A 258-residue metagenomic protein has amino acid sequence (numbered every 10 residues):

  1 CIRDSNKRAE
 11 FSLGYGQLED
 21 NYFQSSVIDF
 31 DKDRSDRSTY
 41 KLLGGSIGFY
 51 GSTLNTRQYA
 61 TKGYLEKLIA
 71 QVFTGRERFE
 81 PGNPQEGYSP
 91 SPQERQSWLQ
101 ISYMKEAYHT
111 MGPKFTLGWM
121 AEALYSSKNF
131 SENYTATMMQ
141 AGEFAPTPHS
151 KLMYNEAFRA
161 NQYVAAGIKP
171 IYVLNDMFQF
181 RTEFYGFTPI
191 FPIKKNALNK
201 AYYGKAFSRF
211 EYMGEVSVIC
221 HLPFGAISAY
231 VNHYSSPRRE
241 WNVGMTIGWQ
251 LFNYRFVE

Functional and structural regions predicted by a protein language model:
R3-Q58, Q140-P146, E156-V164, L174 (+2 more regions): Gram-negative/organellar outer-membrane beta-barrel architecture
S12, N21-F30, A60-K62, R78-Q85 (+3 more regions): Outer-membrane beta-barrel translocator domains and adjoining extracellular loop/strand segments of Gram-negative
I28-D36, N83-Q93, K151-E156, N199-G204 (+1 more regions): Extracellular loop and loop/strand-boundary signature of outer-membrane beta-barrel proteins
G45-Y50, L54-N175, F180-F187: C-terminal outer-membrane beta-barrel translocator/porin domains of Gram-negative envelope proteins and their
M111, A206, H233-P237: Short proline/glycine-enriched turn/loop segments at secondary-structure junctions
G112, C220-F224: A generic beta-sheet turn/junction motif
I168, V218, A229: Hydrophobic, well-ordered secondary-structure elements that form the walls of internal hydrophobic environments
I171-E215: C-terminal hydrophobic structural anchor segments that stabilize assembly/packing rather than catalytic chemistry
